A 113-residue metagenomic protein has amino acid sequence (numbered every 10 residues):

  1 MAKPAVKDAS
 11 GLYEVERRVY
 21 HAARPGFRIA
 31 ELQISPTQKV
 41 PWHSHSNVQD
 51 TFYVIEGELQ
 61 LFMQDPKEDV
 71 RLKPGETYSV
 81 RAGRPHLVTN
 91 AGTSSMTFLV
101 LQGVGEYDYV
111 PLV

Functional and structural regions predicted by a protein language model:
M1-A30, P41-W42, V110-V113: A short, N-terminal "cap"/entry segment at the start of jelly-roll beta-barrel domains of the cupin/DSBH fold
H21-F27, Q38-Y53, D65-P66: A short beta-loop-beta micro-motif enriched in histidine and acidic residues
I34-S35, S46-L61, L101-G103: Short, conserved beta-strand element in jelly-roll/cupin
P36-Q38, N47-V48, P66, R84-P85 (+2 more regions): A generic "binding-loop/recognition-motif" signal
K39-P41, G57-F62, T77: Short beta-strand segments in beta-sandwich/barrel cores
P66-A82: Short acidic-glycine-tyrosine-enriched beta hairpin
P74, A82-D108: Ligand-binding loop in jelly-roll beta-barrel domains
